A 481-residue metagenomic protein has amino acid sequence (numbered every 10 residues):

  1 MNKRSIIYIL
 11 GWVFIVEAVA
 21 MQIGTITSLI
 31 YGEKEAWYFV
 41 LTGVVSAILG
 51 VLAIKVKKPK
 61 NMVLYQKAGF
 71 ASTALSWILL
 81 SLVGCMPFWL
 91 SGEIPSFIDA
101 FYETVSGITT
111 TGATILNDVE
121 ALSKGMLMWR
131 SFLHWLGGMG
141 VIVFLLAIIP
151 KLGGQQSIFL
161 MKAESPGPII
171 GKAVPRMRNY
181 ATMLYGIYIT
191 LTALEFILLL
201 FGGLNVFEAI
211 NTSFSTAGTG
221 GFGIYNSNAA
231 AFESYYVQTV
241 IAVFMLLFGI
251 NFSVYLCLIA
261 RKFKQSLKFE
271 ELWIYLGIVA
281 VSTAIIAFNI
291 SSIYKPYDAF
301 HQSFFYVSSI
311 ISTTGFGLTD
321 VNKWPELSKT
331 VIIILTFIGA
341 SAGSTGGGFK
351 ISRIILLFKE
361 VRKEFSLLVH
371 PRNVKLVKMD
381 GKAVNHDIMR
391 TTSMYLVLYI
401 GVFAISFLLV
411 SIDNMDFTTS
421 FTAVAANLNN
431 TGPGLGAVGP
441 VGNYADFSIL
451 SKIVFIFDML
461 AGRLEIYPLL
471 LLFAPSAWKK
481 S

Functional and structural regions predicted by a protein language model:
M1-S481: Membrane-proximal intracellular helices of multi-pass ion channels
